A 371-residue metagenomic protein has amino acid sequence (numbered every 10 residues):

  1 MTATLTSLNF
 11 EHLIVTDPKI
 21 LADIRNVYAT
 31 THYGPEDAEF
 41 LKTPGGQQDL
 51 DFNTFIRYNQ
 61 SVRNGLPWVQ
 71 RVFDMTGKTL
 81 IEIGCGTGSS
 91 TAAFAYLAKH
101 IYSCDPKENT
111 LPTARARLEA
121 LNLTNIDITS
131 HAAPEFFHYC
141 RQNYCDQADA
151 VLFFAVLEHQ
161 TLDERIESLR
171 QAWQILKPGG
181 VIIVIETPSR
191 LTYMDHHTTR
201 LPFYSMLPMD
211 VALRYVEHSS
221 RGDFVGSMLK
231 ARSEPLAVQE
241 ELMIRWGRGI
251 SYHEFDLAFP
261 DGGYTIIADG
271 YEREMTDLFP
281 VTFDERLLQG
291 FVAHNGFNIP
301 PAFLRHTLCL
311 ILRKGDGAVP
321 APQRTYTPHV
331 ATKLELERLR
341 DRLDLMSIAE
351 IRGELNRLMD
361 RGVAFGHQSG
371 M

Functional and structural regions predicted by a protein language model:
T2-D146, A150, F154, I166 (+3 more regions): Conserved N-terminal segment of class I S-adenosyl-L-methionine
S89-A93, T110, Q160, R190-D195 (+1 more regions): Short catalytic/ligand-binding loop motif for oxyanion handling, primarily in non-cytosolic enzymes, centered on
A95-Y96, K177, P260: Short conserved AdoMet
A155-H159: Short catalytic micro-motifs in class I SAM-dependent methyltransferases
I166-P178: A short glycine-rich, Lys/Arg-flanked "PGG" loop and its adjoining helix->strand segment in the class I
I183-A212: Conserved class I S-adenosyl-L-methionine
L201-H253: SAM-dependent methyltransferase
A231-N356, D360: A C-terminal cap/extension of S-adenosyl-L-methionine-dependent methyltransferases that defines the acceptor-substrate
